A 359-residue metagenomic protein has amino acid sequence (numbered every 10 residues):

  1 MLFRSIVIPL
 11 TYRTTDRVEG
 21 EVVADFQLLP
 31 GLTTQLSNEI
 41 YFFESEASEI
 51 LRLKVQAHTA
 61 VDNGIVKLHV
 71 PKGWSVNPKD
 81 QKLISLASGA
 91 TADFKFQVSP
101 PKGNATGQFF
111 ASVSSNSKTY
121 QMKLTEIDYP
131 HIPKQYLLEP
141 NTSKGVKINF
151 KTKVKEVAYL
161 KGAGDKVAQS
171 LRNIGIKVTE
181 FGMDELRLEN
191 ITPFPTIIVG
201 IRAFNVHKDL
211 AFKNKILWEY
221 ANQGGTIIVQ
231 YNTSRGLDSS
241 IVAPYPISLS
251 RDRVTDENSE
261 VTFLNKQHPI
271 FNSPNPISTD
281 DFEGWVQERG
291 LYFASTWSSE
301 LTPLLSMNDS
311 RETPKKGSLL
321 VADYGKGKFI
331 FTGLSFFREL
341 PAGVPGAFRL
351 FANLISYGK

Functional and structural regions predicted by a protein language model:
M1-R4, A105-N116: Short, aromatic- and glycine-rich surface loops/edge beta-strands on solvent-exposed regions
M1-V70, I132-P133, L137-N141, V146-K147 (+2 more regions): Extracellular ligand-binding/catalytic regions of CAZymes and related secreted enzymes and adhesion modules
I50-Q56, A60-K79, K95-Q97, G107-V113: Beta-strand-rich binding/interaction modules
A57-V61, K102, A163: Short, acidic/polar linear motifs in exposed loop/turn regions
I84-A87, S99-A105: Short, surface-exposed loop/turn segments at beta-strand-coil junctions that are enriched for proline with nearby
S88-K95: Aromatic sugar-binding surface patches on proteins that engage polysaccharides or sugar-phosphate polymers
T119-G200, Y231-T233, R253-T255, R338 (+1 more regions): Aromatic-Pro/Gly-enriched surface loop or interdomain linker that acts as a lid/target-recognition segment
R202-E283, T332, G346, L350-I355: A glycine-rich, often tryptophan-bearing local segment used as a flexible ligand/cofactor-contacting loop or short
